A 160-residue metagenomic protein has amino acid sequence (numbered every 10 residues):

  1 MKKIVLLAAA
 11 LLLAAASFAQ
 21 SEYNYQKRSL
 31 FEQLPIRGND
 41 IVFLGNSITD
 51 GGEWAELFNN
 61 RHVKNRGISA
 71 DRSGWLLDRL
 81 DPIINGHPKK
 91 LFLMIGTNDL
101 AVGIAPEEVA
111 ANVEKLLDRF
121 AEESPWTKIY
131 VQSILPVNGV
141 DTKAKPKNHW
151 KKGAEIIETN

Functional and structural regions predicted by a protein language model:
M1-I4: Positively charged n-region of N-terminal signal peptides that target proteins for export
A14-A16: N-terminal signal peptide c-region/cleavage motif recognized by signal peptidases
F18-K90: Serine-esterase "nucleophile elbow" of acetyl-processing enzymes
G67-D71, F92-L100, E114, I134: Cell-envelope and extracellular/periplasmic
P106-L116, G153-N160: Charged helix-capping and loop-helix junction motifs
S124-K128: A short helix->loop->beta-strand "cap" motif at the edges of active sites that frequently abuts
G139-N160: Substrate-gating cap/lid alpha-helix
